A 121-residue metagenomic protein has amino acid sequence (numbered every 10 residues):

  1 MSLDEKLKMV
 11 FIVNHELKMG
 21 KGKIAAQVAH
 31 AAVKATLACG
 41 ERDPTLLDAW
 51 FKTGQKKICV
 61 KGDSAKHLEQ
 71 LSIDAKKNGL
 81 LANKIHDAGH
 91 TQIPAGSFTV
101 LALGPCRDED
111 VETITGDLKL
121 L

Functional and structural regions predicted by a protein language model:
M1-S2, T45-D48, G89: Short beta-strand/turn micro-motifs at beta-sheet edges
S2-M9, I73-K77: Acidic-glycine-rich active-site phosphate/pyrophosphate-binding loop
D4-R42: Glycine- and Gly-Pro-enriched alpha-helical subdomains that act as flexible, kink-prone "lid/hinge" or packing modules
F11-I12, T53-D63, K76-L121: Short basic, glycine-rich beta-strand/loop surfaces that mediate nucleic-acid
K23, Q27, D63-K66, E109: Conserved active-site and cofactor/substrate-binding residues in soluble primary-metabolism enzymes
A29, K34-K57, K61-A65: Compact, glycine-rich, soluble single-domain proteins
K66-S72: Short amphipathic alpha-helices within nucleic acid-binding modules
